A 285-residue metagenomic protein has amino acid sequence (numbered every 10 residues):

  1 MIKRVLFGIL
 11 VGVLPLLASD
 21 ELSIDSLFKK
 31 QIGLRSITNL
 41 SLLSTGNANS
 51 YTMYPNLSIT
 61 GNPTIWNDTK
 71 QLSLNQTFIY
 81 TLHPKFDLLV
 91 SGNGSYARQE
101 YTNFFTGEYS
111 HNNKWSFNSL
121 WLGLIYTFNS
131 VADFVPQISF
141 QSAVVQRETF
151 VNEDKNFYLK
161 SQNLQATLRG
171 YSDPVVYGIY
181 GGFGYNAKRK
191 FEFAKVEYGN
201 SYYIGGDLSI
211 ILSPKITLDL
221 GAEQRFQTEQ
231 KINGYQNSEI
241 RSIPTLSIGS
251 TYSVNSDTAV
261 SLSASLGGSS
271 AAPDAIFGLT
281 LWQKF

Functional and structural regions predicted by a protein language model:
L17-T52: Outer-membrane beta-barrel biogenesis signature
I32-G46, E153-Q230: Detector for outer-membrane/organellar transmembrane beta-barrel domains, recognizing the amphipathic beta-strand
L42-S73, S110: Surface-exposed strand-loop-strand hairpins of Gram-negative outer-membrane beta-barrel proteins
N49-Y51, P55-T60, N103, K195-F285: Outer membrane beta-barrel transmembrane domains
D68-L74, H111-L122, N156-L164, A194-I204 (+2 more regions): Residues that define the transmembrane beta-barrel architecture of outer-membrane proteins
Q76-Y80, L122-Y126, L164-S172, G181-F183 (+3 more regions): Residues on the lipid-exposed face of transmembrane beta-strands in outer-membrane beta-barrel proteins
K85-V90, V131-P136, P174-I179, P214-L220 (+1 more regions): Repeated loop/turn-to-beta-strand initiation elements of outer-membrane beta-barrel proteins
N93-A194: Outer-membrane pore/translocation modules
